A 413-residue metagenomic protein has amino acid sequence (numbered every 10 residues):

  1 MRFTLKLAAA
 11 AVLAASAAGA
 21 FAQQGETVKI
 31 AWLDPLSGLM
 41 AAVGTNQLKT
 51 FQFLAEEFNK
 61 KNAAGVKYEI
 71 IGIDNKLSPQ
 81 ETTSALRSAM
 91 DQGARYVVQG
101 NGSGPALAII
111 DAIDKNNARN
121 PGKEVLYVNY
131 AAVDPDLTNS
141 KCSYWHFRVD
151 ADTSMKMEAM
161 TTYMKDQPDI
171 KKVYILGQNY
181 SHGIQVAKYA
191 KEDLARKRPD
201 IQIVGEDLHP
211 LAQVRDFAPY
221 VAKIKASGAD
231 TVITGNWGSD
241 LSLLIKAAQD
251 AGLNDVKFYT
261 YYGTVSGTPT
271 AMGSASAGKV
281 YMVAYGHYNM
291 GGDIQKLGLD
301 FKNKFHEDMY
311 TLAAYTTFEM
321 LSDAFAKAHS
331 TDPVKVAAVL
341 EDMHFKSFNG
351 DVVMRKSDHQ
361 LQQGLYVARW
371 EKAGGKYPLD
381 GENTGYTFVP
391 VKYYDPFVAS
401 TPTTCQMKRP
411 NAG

Functional and structural regions predicted by a protein language model:
M1-A22: Gram-negative bacterial Sec-dependent N-terminal signal peptides
G25, L48-I70, A195-D200: Signal peptide-proximal N-terminal region of secreted/periplasmic/extracellular or secretory-lumen proteins
T27, A31-Q52, I73-Q80, N101-G104 (+2 more regions): Extracytoplasmic "Venus flytrap"
T27, A42-N46, K61-L137, V149 (+2 more regions): Beta-alpha junction/loop-to-helix N-cap segments that form part of ligand/metal-binding clefts
V28, H344-G413: Solvent-exposed, acidic/polar segments of extracytosolic/periplasmic ligand-binding ectodomains
Q80-S84, P135-D136, Y144-A251, Y288-K296: Extracellular/periplasmic Venus flytrap/periplasmic-binding protein
A89-S103, N120-Y130, K172-G177, G228-G238 (+4 more regions): Periplasmic-binding protein-like
S143, A248-T317, A326-T331, D380-A412: Extracellular/periplasmic periplasmic-binding protein-like sensory domains
